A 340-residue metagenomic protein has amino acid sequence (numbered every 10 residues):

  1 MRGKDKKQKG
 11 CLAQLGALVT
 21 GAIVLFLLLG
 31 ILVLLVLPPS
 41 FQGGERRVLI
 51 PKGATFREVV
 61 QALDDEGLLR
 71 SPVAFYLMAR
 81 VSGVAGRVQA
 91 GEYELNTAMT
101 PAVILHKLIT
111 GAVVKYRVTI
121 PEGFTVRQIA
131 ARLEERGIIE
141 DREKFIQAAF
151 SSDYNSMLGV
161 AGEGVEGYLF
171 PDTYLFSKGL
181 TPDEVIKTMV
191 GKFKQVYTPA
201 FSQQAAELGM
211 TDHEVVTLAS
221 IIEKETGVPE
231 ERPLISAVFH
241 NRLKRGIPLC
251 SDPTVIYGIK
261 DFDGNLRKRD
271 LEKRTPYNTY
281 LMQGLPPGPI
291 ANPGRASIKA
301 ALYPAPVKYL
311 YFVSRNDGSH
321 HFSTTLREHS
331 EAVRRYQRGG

Functional and structural regions predicted by a protein language model:
K4-E45: N-terminal type II signal-anchor transmembrane helix that functions as the membrane-insertion/stop-transfer segment
Q8, Q14, Q42, Q61 (+8 more regions): Residue-identity detector for glutamine
T20, N96, I290: Catalytic cores of large soluble enzymes that bind and process phosphate-bearing ligands
L29-Y197: Signal peptide-directed extracytoplasmic domains
T55, A131-I139, E143, S151-G340: Bacterial extracytoplasmic/cell-wall-associated proteins, especially those involved in peptidoglycan
